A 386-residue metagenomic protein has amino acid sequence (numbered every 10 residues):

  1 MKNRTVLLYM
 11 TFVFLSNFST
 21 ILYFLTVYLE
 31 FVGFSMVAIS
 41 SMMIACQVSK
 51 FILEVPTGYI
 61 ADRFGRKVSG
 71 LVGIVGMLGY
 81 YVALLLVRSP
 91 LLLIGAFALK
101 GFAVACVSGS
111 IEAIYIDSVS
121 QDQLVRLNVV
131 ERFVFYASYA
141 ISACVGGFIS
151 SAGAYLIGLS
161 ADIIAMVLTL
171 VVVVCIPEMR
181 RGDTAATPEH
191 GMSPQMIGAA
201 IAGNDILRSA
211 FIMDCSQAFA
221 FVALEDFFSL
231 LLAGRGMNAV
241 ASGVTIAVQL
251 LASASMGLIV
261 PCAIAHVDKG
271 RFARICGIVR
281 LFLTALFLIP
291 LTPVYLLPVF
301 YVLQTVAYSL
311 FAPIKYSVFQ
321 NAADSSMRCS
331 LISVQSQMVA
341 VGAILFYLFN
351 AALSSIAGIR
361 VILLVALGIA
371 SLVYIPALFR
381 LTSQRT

Functional and structural regions predicted by a protein language model:
M1-I52, D205-A247: Helix-loop boundary and gating motifs at the non-cytosolic
M1-N3, E178-I212: Juxtamembrane intracellular "pre-TM" segments in multi-pass secondary transporters
F14, Y80, L91-V107, Y295-F311: Hydrophobic core of transmembrane alpha-helices in multi-pass small-molecule transporters, especially MFS/SLC-type
I52-G65, S150, S255-K269, S354: Helix-to-loop junctions at the C-terminal end of transmembrane segments in multipass secondary transporters
V75-R88, V279-T292: C-terminal ends and interior cores of transmembrane alpha-helices in multi-pass membrane transporters/permeases
A98-Y136: Cytoplasmic helix-loop-helix junction between adjacent transmembrane helices in 12-TM secondary transporters
I157-C175, V361-L378: Symmetry-related core transmembrane helices of the 12-TM Major Facilitator Superfamily/SLC fold
D162, L170-P188, L378-T386: Helix-loop junctions on the cytosolic side of multi-pass membrane transporters, especially the intracellular loop
